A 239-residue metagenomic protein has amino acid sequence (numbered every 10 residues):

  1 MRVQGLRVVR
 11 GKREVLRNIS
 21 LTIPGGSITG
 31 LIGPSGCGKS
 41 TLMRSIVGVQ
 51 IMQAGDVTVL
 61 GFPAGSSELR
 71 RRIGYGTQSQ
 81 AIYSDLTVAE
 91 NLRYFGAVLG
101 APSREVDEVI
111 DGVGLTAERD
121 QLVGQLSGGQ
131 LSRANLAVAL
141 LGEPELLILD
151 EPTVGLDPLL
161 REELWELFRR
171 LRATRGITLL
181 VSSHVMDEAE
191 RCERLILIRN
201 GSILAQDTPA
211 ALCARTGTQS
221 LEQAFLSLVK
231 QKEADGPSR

Functional and structural regions predicted by a protein language model:
V47: Helix-to-loop junction immediately C-terminal to a conserved catalytic motif
A54-L69: Conserved ABC transporter NBD signature motif
R93, A97, S103-E118: Conserved ABC ATPase "signature" region
L147-E151: Catalytic Walker B motif of ABC-type/P-loop ATPase nucleotide-binding domains
